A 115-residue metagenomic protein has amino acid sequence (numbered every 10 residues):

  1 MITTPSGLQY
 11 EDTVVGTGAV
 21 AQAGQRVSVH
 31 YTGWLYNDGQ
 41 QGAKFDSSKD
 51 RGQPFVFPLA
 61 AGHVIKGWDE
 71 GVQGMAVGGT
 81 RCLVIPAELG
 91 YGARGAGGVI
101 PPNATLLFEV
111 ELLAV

Functional and structural regions predicted by a protein language model:
M1-V115: Cross-family detector of peptidyl-prolyl cis-trans isomerase
